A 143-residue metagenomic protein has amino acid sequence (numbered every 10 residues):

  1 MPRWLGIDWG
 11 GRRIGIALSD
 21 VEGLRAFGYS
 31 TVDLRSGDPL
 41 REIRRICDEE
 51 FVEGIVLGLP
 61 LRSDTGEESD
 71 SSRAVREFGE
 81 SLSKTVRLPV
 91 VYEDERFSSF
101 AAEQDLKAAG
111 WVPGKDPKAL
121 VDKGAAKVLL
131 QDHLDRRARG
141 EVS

Functional and structural regions predicted by a protein language model:
P2-I7, G11-S143: Phosphate- and other anionic-substrate recognition elements at nucleic-acid/protein interfaces
